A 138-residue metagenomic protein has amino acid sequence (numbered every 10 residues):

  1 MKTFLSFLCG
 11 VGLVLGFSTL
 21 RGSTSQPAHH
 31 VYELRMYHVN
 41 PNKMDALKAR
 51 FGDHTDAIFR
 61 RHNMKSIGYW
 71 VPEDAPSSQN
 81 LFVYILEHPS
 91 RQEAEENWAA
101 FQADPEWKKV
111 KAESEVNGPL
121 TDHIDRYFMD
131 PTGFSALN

Functional and structural regions predicted by a protein language model:
L5, Q26-A28, A49-I67, E87-F128: An amphipathic, aromatic/His-enriched active-site/gating alpha helix that lines ligand/cofactor pockets
S6-G16: Bacterial N-terminal signal peptides
T19-R21: Sec/Tat signal peptide C-region and signal peptidase I cleavage site
Q26-H38, V71, S78-S90: Accessory recognition modules or surfaces
P27-A46, H54, I58, P131-N138: Surface-exposed interaction/gating patches
N42, P72-P76, P89-E93, T132-F134: Solvent-exposed loop/turn segments at secondary-structure junctions within structured extracellular/periplasmic domains
P72-S78, V116-P119: A short beta-turn/loop motif at secondary-structure boundaries
